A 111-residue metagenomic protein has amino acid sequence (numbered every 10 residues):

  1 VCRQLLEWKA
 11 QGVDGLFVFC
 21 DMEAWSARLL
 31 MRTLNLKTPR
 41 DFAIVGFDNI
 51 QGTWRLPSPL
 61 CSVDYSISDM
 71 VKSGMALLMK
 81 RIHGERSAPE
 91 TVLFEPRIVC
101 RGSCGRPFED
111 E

Functional and structural regions predicted by a protein language model:
C2-D110: Flexible loop/turn connectors
